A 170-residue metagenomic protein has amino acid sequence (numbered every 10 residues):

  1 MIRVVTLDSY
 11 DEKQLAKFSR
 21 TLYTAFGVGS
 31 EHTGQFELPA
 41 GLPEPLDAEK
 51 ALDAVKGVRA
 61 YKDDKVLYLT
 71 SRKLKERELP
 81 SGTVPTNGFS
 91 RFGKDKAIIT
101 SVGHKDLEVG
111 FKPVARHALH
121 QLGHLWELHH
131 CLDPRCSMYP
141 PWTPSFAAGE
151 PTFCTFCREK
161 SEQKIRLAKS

Functional and structural regions predicted by a protein language model:
M1-E12: Fold-level signature of zinc-dependent metallopeptidase catalytic domains
Y10-H117, H129: Metzincin-family zinc-dependent endopeptidase catalytic domain
N87-P113, H129-S170: Metalloprotease/metallohydrolase-associated module, dominated by Zn2+-dependent proteases
H120: Conserved phosphoacceptor histidine of two-component systems
G123-H124: Short active-site segment of divalent metal-dependent hydrolases/proteases that encodes the spacing between
